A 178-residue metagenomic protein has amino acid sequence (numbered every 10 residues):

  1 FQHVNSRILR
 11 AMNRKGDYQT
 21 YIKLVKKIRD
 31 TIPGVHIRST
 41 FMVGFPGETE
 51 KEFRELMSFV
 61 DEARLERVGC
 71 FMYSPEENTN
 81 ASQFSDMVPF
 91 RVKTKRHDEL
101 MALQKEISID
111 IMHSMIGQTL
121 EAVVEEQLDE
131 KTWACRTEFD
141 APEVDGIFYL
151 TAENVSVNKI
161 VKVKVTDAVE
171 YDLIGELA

Functional and structural regions predicted by a protein language model:
F1-R67, Y73-V92: Conserved non-cysteine loop/helix-boundary elements of the Radical SAM core domain that shape
Q83-A178: Terminal RNA-binding accessory module
